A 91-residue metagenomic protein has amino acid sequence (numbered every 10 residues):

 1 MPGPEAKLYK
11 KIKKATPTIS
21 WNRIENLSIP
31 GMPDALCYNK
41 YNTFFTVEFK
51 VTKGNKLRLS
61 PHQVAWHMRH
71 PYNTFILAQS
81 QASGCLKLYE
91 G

Functional and structural regions predicted by a protein language model:
M1-N26, K40: Acidic-basic catalytic patches of nuclease active cores, encompassing PD-(D/E)XK and other metal-cofactor nuclease
R23, E48, I76-A78: Structural signal for conserved beta-strand scaffold positions within catalytic alpha/beta enzyme cores
I24-L27, K50-T52: Histidine- and/or cysteine-centered catalytic micro-motif in compact active-site loops
G31: Beta-rich catalytic cores
A35-C37, T43-K53: Conserved catalytic cores of phosphodiester-cleaving nucleases, focusing on short active-site segments
K40-N42, Q81-A82: Short strand-connecting beta-turns/loops that link adjacent beta-strands
T52-P71: Mg2+/Mn2+-dependent nuclease catalytic core
R69-G91: Nucleic-acid nuclease catalytic cores
